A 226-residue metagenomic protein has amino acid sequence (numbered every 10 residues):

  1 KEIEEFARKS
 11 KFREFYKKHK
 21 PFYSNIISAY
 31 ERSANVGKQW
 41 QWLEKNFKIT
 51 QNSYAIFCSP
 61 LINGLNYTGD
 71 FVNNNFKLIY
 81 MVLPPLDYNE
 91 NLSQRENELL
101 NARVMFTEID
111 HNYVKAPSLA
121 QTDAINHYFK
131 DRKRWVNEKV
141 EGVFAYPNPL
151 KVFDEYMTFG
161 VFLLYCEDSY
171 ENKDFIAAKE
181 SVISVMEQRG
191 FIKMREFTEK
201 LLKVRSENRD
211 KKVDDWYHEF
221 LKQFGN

Functional and structural regions predicted by a protein language model:
K1-E5: N-terminal accessory alpha/beta regions
H19-L78: Auxiliary, metal-adjacent structural segments of Zn-dependent hydrolase domains
N25-S33, N91-R95, L100, V143-P149: Second-shell loop/turn segments in exported
N66-L99: Active-site scaffold of zinc-dependent metalloenzymes
N97-D123: Active-site recognition of the HExxH zinc-binding catalytic motif
P117-E187: Post-HExxH zinc-binding segment in Zn-dependent metallohydrolases
F162-N226: Pan-zinc metallopeptidase signature
